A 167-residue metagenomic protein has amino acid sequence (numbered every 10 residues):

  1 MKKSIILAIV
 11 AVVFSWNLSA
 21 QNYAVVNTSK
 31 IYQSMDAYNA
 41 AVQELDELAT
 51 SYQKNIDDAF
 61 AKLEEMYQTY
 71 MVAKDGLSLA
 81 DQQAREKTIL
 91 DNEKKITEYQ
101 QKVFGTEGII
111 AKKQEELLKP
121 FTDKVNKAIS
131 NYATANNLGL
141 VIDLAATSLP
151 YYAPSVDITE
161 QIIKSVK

Functional and structural regions predicted by a protein language model:
M1-S4: Positively charged n-region of N-terminal signal peptides that target proteins for export
I6-F14: Hydrophobic helical h-region of N-terminal Sec-dependent signal peptides in bacterial secretory/periplasmic proteins
F14-A20: Sec/Tat signal peptide C-region and signal peptidase I cleavage site
Q21-K167: Amphipathic, charged alpha-helical segments and their helix-to-coil junctions in extracytoplasmic/peripheral assemblies
